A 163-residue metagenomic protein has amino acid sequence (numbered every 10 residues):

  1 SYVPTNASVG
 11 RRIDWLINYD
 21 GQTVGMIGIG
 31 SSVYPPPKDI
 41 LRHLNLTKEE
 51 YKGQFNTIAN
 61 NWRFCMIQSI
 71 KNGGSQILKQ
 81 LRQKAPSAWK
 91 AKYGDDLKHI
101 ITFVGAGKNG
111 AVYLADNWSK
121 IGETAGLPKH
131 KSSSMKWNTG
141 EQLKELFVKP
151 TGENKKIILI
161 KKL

Functional and structural regions predicted by a protein language model:
S1-D20: Active-site rim helix/loop that mediates acceptor-substrate recognition in acyltransferases
S1-N6, N60-N61, K156: Residue-level signal for functionally critical sites in structured catalytic/ligand-binding pockets
D20, I29-K149, E153: Acyl-donor binding region in acyl/amide transferases
G25-M26: Short glycine-/small-residue motifs
K155, I160-L163: A conserved mid-domain beta-alpha-beta active-site/ligand-binding segment of alpha/beta enzyme cores
